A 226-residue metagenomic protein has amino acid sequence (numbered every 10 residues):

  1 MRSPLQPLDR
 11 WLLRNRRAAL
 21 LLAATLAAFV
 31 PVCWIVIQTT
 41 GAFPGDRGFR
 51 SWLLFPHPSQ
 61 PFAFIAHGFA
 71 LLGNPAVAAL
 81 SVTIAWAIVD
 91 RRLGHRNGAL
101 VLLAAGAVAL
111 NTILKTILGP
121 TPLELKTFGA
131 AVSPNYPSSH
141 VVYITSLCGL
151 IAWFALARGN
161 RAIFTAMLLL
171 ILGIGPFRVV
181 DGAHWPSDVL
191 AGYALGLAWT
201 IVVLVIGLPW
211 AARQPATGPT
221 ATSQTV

Functional and structural regions predicted by a protein language model:
M1-A76, T116-F128: N-terminal transmembrane-helix/juxtamembrane module of multi-pass inner/ER membrane proteins
S3-P7, V82, K126-V226: Membrane-embedded catalytic cores of phosphoryl/pyrophosphoryl-handling enzymes
R16-T25, S81-V108: Interfacial segments of alpha-helical transmembrane regions
L22-A23, L72-A76, L100-V101, A162-L169: Alpha-helical transmembrane segments
V30-V32, G106-I113, L169-G182: Aromatic-anchored segments of alpha-helical transmembrane domains
V32, F62, A85, L110 (+4 more regions): Alpha-helical membrane-inserting segments
P61, A76, R92-N97, R158-I163: Membrane-helix interface segments
G98-F128, V189-A191: Hydrophobic alpha-helical transmembrane segments of integral membrane proteins
